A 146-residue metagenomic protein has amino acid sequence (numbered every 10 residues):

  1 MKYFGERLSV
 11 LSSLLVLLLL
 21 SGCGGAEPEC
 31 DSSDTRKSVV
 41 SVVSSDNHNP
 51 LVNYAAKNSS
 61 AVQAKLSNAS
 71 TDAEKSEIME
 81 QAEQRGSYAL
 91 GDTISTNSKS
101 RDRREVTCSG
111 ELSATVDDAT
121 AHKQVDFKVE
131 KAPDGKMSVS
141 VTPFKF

Functional and structural regions predicted by a protein language model:
M1-S21: Sec-dependent bacterial lipoprotein signal peptides
C23-F146: Cystatin/cathelin-like cysteine-protease inhibitor module
